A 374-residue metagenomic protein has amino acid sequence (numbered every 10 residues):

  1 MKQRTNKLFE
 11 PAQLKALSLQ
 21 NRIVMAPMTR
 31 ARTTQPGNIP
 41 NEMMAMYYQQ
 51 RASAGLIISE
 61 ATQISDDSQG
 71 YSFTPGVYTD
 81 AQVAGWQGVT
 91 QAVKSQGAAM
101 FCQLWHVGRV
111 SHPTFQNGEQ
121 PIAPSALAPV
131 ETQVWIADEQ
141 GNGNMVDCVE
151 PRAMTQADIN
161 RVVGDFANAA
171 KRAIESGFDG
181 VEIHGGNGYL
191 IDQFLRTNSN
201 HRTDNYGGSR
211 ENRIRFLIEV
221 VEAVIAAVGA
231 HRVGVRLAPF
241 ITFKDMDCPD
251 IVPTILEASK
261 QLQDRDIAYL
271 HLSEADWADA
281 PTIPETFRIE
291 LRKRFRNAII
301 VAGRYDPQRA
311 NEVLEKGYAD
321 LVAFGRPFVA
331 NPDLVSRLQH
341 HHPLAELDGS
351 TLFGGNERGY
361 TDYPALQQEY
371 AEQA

Functional and structural regions predicted by a protein language model:
M1-A374: Flavin-dependent oxidoreductase catalytic cores
